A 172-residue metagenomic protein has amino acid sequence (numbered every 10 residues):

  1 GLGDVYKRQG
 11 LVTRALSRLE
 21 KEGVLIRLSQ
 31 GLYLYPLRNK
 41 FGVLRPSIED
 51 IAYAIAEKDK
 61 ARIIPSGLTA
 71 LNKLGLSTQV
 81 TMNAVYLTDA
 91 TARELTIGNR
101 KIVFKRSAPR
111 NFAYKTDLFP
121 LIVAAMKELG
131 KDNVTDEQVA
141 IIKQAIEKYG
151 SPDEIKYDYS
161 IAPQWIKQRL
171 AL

Functional and structural regions predicted by a protein language model:
G1-Y6: Short, small-residue-biased leader/transition segments that mark boundaries at the very start of proteins
K7-R18: Short amphipathic alpha-helical interaction segments
E20-L28: A short, conserved structural fragment
S29-G31, D59-I97: Short gly/ser-rich loop at a beta-strand->alpha-helix junction or flexible surface loop bordering the NTP-binding
L32-I51, D89: Short, cationic-aromatic polyanion-contact patches
Y53-I55: Aromatic-anchored, charged helix-turn/loop surface patch used as a conserved interaction hotspot
T96-R106: A short, charged helix-loop
R106-L172: Hydrophobic alpha-helical interaction segments
